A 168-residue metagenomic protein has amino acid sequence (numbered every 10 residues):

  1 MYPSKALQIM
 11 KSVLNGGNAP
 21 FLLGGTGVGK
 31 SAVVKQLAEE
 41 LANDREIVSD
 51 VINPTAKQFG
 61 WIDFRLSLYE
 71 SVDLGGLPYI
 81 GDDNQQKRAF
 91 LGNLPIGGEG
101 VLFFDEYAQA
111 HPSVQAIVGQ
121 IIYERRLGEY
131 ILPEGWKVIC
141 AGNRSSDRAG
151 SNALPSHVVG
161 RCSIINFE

Functional and structural regions predicted by a protein language model:
M1-E168: AAA+ P-loop NTPase catalytic core and its hallmark functional loops
